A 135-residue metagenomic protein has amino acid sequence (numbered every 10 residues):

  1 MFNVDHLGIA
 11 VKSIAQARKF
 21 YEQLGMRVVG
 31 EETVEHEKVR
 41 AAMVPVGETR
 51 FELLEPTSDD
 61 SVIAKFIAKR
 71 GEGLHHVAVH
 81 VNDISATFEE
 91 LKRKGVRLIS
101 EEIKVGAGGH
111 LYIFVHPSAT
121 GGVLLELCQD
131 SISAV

Functional and structural regions predicted by a protein language model:
M1-Q16, E72-V81, D130-V135: N-terminal beta-strand motif that seeds the catalytic metal site of vicinal oxygen chelate
V4, G8-V11, Y21, V44 (+5 more regions): Short, structured motif recognition centered on aromatic/hydrophobic residues
V4-D5, L24, V28-V39, T57-H75 (+2 more regions): A cross-kingdom feature marking solvent-exposed beta-strand/loop segments within repeated, beta-rich binding/scaffold
K12-M26: An N-terminal domain-start capping segment
A17, R27-V29, R50-F51, D59-V62 (+1 more regions): Short loop/beta submotifs within extracellular cysteine-rich repeat domains
A17-F20, T87-L91: Hydrophobic side chains in well-ordered alpha-helices
T33, A42-G47, E52, V79 (+1 more regions): Vicinal oxygen chelate
